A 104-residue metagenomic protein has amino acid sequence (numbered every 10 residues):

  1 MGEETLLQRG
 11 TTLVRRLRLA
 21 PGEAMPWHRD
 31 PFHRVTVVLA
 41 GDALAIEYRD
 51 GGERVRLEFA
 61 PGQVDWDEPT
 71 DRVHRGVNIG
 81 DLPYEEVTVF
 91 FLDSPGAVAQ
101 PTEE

Functional and structural regions predicted by a protein language model:
M1-P26, P31-T36, E86-V89: A short glycine-rich, His/Asp/Glu-containing loop-to-beta-strand
A24, A43, Q63-V64: Residue-level marker of beta-strand positions
P31-D50: Glycine- and acidic-residue-biased ligand/ion/polar-headgroup-sensing regions
G51-T70: Short acidic-glycine-tyrosine-enriched beta hairpin
P69-P95: Ligand-binding loop in jelly-roll beta-barrel domains
G96-E104: Extracytoplasmic/periplasmic copper-protein system
